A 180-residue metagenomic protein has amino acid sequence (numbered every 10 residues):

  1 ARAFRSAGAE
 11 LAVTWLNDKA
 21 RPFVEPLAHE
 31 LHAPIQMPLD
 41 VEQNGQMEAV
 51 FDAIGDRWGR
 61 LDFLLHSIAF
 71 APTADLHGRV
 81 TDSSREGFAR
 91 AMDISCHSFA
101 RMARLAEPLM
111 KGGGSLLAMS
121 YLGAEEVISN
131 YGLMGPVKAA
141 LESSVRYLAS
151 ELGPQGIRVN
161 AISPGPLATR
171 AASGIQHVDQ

Functional and structural regions predicted by a protein language model:
A1-G87, S173-D179: Short-chain dehydrogenase/reductase
T14, L117, Q155, N160: Rossmann-like NAD(H)/NADP(H) cofactor-binding core
L16-D18, L122, P164: Short, ordered loop/turn segments at secondary-structure junctions
L61-D62, G114, I157: Residue-level recognition of the N-termini of beta-strands and the immediately preceding loop/turn
A69-R104, G113-P154, P166-A168: Catalytic loop of short-chain dehydrogenase/reductase
E107: Short internal alpha-helix immediately C-terminal to a glycine-rich phosphate-binding loop in Rossmann-like
V159, S163-G174: Short, flexible catalytic-loop segment of classical short-chain dehydrogenase/reductase
